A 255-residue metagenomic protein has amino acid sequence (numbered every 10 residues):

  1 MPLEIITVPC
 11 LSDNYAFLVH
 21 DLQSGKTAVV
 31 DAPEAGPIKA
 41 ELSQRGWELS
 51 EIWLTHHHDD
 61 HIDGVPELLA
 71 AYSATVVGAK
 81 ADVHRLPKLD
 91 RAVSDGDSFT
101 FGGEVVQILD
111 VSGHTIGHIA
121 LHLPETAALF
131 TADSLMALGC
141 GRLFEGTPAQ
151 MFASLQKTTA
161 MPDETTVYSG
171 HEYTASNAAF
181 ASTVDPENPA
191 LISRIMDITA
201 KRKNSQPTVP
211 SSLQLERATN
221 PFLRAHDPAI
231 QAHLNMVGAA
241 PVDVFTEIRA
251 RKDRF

Functional and structural regions predicted by a protein language model:
M1-E48, A120-A132: Conserved beta-strand hairpin/beta-sheet module of binuclear metal-dependent hydrolase folds, prominently
L18, S98-P124, A128-L129, A160: Core dinuclear metal-dependent hydrolase active-site scaffold
V19, D31, H56, L68 (+7 more regions): Divalent metal-coordination and catalytic microenvironments
T27, E34-D110, A127, T183 (+1 more regions): Active-site HxH/HxHxD metal-binding segment of metal-dependent hydrolases
A32-P33, H57, A81-D82, H114-T115 (+4 more regions): Active-site metal-binding loops of divalent metal-dependent hydrolases
L123, T131, D163-T174: Anionic-ligand binding patches
G139-T165: Active-site-adjacent loop/tail segments of enzyme domains
Q156-T166, A175-F255: Accessory terminal helices/loops
